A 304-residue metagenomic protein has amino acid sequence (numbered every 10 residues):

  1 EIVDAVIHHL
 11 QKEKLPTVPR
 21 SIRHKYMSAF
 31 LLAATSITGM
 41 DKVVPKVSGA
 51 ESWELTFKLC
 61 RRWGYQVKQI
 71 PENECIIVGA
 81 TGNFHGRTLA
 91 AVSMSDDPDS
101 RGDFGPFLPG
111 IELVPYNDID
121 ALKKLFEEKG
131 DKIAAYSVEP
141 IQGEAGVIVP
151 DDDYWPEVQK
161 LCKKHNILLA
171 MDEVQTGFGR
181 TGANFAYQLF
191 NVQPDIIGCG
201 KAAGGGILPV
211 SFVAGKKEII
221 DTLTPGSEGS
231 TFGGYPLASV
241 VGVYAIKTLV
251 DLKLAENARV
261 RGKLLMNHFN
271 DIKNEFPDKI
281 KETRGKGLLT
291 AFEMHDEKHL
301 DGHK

Functional and structural regions predicted by a protein language model:
E1-K304: Conserved N-terminal phosphate-binding loop of PLP-dependent enzymes in the Aspartate aminotransferase
